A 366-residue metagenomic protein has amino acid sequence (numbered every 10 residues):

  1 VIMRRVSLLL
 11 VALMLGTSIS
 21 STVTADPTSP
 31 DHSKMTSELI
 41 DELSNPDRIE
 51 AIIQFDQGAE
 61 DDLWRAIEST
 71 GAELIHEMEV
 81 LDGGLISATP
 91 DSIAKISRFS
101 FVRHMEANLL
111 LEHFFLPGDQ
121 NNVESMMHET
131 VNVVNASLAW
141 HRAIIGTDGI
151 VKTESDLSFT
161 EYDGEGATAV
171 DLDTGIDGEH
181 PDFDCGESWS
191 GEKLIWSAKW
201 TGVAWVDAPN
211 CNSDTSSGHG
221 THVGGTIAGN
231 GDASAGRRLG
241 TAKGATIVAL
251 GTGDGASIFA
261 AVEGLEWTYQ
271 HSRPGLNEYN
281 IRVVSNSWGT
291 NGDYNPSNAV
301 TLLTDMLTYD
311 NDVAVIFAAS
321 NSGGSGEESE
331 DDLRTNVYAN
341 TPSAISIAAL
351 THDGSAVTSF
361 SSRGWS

Functional and structural regions predicted by a protein language model:
R4-D156: Autoinhibitory N-terminal propeptides
D26, H141-A260, L276-V283, D293-P296 (+5 more regions): Subtilisin-like serine protease catalytic core
D62, K95, H113-L116, E179-P181 (+3 more regions): Extracytoplasmic/secreted cell-surface and envelope-processing proteins
E106, V248, A314-I316: Structural detector of well-ordered beta-strand residues that form the stable sheet scaffold of enzyme domains
D173, T304, S320: Active-site glycine-centered loops adjacent to acidic/histidine catalytic or metal-binding residues that shape
T268-S297, F317-A319: Short acidic, glycine-rich surface-loop motifs adjacent to enzyme active sites
N321-T341: Glycine-rich, charge-decorated loop segments at or immediately adjacent to ligand/cofactor-binding or catalytic sites
